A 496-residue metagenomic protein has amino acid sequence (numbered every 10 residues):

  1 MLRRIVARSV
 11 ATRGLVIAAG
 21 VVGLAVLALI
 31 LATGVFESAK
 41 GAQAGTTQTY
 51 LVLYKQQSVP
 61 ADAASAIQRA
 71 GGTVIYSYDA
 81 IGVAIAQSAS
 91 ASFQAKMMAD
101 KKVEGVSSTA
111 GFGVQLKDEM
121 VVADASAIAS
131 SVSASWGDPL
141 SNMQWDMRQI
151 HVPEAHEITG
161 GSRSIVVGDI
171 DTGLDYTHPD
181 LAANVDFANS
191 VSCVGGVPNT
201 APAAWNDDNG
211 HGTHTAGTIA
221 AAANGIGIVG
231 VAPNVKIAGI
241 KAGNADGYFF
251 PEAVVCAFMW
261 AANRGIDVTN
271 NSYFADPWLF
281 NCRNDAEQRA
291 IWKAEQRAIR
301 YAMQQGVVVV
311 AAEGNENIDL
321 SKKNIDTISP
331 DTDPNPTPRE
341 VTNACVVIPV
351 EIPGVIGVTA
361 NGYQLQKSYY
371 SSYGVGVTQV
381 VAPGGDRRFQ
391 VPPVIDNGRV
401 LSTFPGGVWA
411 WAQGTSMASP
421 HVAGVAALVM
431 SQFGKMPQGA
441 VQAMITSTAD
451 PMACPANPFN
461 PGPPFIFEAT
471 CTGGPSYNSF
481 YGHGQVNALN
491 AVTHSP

Functional and structural regions predicted by a protein language model:
M1-A11: N-terminal secretory signal peptides that target proteins for export/translocation
L51-V52, I75-Y76, A84-I85, G105-S107 (+13 more regions): Structural recognition of the beta-strand scaffold that forms the well-ordered cores of secreted hydrolase catalytic
L51-V59: Short, surface-exposed ligand-recognition loops at beta-strand->loop->(often short) alpha-helix junctions that present
A64-M143, Y363-Q364: Autoinhibitory propeptides
I75-Y76, G265-Y273, S431-P496: C-terminal subdomain of the subtilisin-like protease fold in secreted/lumenal serine endopeptidases
I128-K236, G243, Y248, C256-W292 (+5 more regions): Active-site core segment of subtilase-fold serine proteases
H156-S162, D207, V229-A232, Y248-N271 (+6 more regions): Mature extracellular/periplasmic domains of secretome proteins
D171, V307, P334-S431, K435 (+1 more regions): Extracellular S/T/G-rich loop segment that most often corresponds to the catalytic His/Ser-adjacent loop
